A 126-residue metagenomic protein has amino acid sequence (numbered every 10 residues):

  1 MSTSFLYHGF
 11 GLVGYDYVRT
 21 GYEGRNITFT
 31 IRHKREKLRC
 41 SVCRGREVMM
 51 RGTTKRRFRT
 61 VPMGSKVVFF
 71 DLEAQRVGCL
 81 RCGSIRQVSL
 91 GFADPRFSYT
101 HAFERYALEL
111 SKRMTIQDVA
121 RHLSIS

Functional and structural regions predicted by a protein language model:
M1-G21, R25-T28, H33-R35, Y106-E109 (+1 more regions): Long C-terminal interaction/binding lobes of large macromolecular proteins
K37-L38, R76: Residues immediately within or flanking Cys/His clusters that coordinate Zn2+ in small zinc-binding modules
R39-G45: Short cysteine-rich loop/turn motifs with clustered Cys
R44, R59-S126: Short, positively charged, Gly/Tyr-enriched micro-motifs that form contact patches at catalytic or ligand/partner
E47-M50: A common structural junction motif
